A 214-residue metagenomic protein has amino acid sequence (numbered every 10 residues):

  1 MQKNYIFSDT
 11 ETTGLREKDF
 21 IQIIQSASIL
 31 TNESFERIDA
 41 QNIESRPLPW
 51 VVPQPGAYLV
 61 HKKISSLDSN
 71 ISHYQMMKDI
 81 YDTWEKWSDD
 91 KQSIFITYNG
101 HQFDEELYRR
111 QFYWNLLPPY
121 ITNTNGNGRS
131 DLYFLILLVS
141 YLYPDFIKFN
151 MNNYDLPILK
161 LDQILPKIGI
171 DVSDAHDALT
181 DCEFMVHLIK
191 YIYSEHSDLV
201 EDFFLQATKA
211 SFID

Functional and structural regions predicted by a protein language model:
M1-L117, I158, P166-I168: Conserved non-catalytic scaffold segment of RNase H-like nuclease domains
R46-S69, G126-T180: Active-site-proximal helix-loop-helix substrate-binding element of RNase H-like nuclease domains
E85-D89, Y113-L117, L135-D145, I170 (+1 more regions): Alpha-helix capping at helix-to-loop junctions
Q92-I94, T124-N127: Residue-level recognition of the N-termini of beta-strands and the immediately preceding loop/turn
I94-N99, D145-S211: Acidic, Mg2+-coordinating catalytic module of metal-dependent nucleases/exonucleases that use a two-metal-ion mechanism
L117-N125: A mobile, often basic/glycine-rich helix-loop segment that functions as the active-site lid/recognition loop
